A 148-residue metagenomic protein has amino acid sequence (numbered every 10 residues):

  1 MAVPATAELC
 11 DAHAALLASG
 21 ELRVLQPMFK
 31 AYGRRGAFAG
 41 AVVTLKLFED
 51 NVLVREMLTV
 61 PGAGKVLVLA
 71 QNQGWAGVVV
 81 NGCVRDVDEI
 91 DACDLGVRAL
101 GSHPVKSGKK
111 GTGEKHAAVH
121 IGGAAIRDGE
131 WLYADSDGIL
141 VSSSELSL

Functional and structural regions predicted by a protein language model:
M1-D128, E145-L148: Feature captures the catalytic cores and cofactor-binding loops of soluble hydro-lyases/lyases that act on carboxylate
C83, A134-D135: A short, compositionally biased micro-patch
S136, V141-L148: Short, compositionally biased
